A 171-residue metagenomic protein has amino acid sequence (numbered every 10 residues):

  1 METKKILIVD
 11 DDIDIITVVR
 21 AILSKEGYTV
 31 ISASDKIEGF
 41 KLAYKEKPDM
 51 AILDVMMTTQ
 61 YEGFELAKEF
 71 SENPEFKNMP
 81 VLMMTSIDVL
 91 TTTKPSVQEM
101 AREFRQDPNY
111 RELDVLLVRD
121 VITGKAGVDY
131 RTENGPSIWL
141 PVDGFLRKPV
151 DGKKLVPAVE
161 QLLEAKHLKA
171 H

Functional and structural regions predicted by a protein language model:
V9-D10, A33, A51: Conserved sequence signature across two-component system core domains
D12-I16, G152: Short acidic/polar segment at the start of the alpha1 helix of CheY-like receiver
T17-K25: Charged docking surfaces used in two-component/phosphorelay signaling
G27-S34, L42: Short hydrophobic/Thr-rich beta-strand motif most characteristic of the beta2 strand and flanking loop of CheY-like
K41, F64-K77, S96-R119: Short amphipathic alpha-helix used as the core "switch/output" element in two-component signaling
K47-L53, V81: Active-site beta3 strand of CheY-like receiver
D54-V55, T85: Active-site residues of response regulator receiver
N109-G124, V128-T132, P141, V150-V159: C-terminal output helix
